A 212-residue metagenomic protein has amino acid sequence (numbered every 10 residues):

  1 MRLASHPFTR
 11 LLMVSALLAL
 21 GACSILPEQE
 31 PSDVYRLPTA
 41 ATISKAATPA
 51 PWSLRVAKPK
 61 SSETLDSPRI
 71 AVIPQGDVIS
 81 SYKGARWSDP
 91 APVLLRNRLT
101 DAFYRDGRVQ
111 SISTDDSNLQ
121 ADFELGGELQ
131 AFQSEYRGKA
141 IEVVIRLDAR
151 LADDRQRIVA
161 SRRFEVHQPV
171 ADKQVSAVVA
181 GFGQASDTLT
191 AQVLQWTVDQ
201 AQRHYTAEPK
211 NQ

Functional and structural regions predicted by a protein language model:
M1-M13: Bacterial N-terminal signal peptides that target proteins for export
A19-A22: C-terminal motif of bacterial Sec signal peptides marking the signal peptidase cleavage site
S24-A91, Q200-Q212: A structural "domain/chain start" motif
I25-A47, D101, D106-R155, D172: Surface-exposed short loop/turn segments
A50-W52, D66-P68, Q75, K83 (+4 more regions): Envelope-exposed proteins and targeting segments
P59, E128-F132, E165-H167: Generic short beta-strand segments
V78-R86, R155-Q195: Short secondary-structure boundary motifs at beta->alpha junctions and helix caps
P92, R96-T100, D106, G183-S186 (+2 more regions): Extracytoplasmic/secreted envelope proteins and their assembly/folding machinery, especially bacterial periplasmic
